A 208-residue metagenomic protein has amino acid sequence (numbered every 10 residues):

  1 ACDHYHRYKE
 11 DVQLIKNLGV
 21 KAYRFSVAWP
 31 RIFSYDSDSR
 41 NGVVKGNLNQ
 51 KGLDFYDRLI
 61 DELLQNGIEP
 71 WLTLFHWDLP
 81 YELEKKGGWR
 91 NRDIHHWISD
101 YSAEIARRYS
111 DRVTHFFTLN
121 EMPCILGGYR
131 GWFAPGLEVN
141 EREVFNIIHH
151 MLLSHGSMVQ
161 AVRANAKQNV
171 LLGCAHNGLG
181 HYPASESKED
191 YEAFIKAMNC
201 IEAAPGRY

Functional and structural regions predicted by a protein language model:
A1-V12, K16-K21, I32, D36-Y208: Non-catalytic scaffold segments within catalytic domains of secreted glycoside hydrolases
V27-R31: Active-site gating/metal-coordination segments in enzymes
